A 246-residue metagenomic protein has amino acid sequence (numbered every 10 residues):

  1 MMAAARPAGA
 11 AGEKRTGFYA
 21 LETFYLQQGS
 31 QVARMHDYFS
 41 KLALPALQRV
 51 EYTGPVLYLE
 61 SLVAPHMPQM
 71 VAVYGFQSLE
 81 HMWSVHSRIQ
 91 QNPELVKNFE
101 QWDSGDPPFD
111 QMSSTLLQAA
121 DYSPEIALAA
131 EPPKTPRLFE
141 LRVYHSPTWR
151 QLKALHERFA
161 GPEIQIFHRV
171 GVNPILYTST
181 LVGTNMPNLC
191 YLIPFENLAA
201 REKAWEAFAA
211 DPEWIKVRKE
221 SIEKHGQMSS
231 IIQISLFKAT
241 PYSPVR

Functional and structural regions predicted by a protein language model:
M2-L95, F99-K216, E223-R246: Short S/T/G/P-rich N-terminal loop/turn motif that feeds into the first structured element of a domain
